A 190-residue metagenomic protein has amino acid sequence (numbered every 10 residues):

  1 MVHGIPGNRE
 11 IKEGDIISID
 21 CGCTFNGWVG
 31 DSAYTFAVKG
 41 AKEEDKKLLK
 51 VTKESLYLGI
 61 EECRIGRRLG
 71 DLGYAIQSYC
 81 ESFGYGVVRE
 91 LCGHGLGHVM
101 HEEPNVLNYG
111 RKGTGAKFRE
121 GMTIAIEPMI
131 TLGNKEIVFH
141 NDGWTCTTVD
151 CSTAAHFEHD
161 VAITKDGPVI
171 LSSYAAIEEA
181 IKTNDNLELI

Functional and structural regions predicted by a protein language model:
M1-I190: Active-site neighborhoods and metal-handling regions in enzymes and metal-associated proteins
